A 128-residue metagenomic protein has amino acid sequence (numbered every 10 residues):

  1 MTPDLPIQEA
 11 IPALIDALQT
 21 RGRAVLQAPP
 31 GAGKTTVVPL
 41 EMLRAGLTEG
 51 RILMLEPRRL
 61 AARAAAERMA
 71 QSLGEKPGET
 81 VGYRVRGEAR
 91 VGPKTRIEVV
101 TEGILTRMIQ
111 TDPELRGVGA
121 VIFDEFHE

Functional and structural regions predicted by a protein language model:
T2, Q8, D16-A17, G22-E128: Conserved P-loop/Walker A NTP-binding site and adjacent catalytic elements of P-loop NTPases
